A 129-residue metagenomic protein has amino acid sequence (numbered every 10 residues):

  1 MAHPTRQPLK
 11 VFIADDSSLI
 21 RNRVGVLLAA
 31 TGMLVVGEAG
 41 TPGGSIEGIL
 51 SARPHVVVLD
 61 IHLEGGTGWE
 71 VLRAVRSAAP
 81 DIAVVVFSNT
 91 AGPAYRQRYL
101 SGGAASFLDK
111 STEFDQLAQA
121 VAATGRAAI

Functional and structural regions predicted by a protein language model:
M1-F12, D115-I129: Non-catalytic signal-transmission and effector/linker regions of two-component phosphorelay proteins
A14-D15, A39, V57: Conserved sequence signature across two-component system core domains
S18-G37: Two-component/phosphorelay signaling modules centered on CheY-like receiver
T41, T67-E70: Acidic catalytic/metal-coordinating carboxylates
E47, W69-P80: Short amphipathic alpha-helix used as the core "switch/output" element in two-component signaling
A52-V58, L63: Active-site beta3 strand of CheY-like receiver
E70, T90-L108, T112: Alpha4 helix (beta4-alpha4-beta5 surface) of REC/receiver domains from two-component response regulators
